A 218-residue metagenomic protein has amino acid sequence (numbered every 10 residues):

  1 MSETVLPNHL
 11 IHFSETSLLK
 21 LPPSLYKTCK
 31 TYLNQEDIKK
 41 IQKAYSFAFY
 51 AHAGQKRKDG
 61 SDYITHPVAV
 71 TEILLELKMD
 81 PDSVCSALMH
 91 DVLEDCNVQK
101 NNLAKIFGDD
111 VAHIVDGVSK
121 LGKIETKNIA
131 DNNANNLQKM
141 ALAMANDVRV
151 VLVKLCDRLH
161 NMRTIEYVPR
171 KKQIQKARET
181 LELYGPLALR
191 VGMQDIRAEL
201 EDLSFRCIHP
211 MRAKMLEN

Functional and structural regions predicted by a protein language model:
M1-N218: Active-site helical microenvironments for divalent-metal-assisted chemistry
